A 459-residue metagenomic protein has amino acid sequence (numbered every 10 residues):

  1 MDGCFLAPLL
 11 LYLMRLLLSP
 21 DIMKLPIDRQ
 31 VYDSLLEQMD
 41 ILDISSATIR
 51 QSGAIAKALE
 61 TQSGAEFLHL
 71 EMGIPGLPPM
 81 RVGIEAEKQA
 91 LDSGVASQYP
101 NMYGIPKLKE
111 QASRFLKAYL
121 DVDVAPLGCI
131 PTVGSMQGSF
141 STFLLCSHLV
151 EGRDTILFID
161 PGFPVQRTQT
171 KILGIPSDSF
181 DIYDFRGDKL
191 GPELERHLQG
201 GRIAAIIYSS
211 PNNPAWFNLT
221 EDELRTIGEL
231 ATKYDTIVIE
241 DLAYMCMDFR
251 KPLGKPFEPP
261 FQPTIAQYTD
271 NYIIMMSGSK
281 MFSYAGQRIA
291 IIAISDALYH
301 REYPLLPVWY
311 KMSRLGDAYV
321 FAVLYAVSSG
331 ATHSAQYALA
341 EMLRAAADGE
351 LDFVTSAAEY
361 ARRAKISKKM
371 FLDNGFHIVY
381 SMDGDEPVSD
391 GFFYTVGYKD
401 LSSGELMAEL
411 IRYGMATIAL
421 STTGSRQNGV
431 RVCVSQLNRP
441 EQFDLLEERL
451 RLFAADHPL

Functional and structural regions predicted by a protein language model:
P26-R29, Q38-Q137, D188, L343-E350 (+1 more regions): N-terminal small-domain helix-loop-helix segment of the aminotransferase-like
D28, Y268-A358: Conserved core segment of the aminotransferase class I/II
V95-Y234, I239, M245-Y268, I273: Conserved core of the PLP fold type I
R114, A118, V122-A125, Y268 (+1 more regions): PLP-dependent enzyme catalytic core of the Aspartate aminotransferase-like
A293, T395-G397, C433-S435: Short hydrophobic/aromatic beta-strand micro-patches that form the beta-sheet surface supporting nucleotide- or nucleic
H333-Q336, A340, F353-K368, I378-G397: Conserved glycine-rich beta-strand-loop-beta hairpin in the small C-terminal domain of fold type I
